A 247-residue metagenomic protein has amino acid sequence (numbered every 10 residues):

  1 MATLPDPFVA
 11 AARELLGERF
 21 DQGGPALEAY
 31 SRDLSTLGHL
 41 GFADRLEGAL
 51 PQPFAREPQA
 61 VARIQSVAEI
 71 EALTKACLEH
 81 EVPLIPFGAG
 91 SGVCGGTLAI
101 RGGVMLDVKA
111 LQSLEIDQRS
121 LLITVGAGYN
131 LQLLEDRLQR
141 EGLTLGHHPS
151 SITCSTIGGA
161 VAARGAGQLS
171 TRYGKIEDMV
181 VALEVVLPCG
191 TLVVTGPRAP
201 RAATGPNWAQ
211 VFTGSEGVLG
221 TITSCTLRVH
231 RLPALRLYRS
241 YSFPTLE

Functional and structural regions predicted by a protein language model:
M1-K75, G92-L121: N-terminal flexible segment immediately upstream of the FAD-binding catalytic core in FAD-dependent oxidoreductases
L16-G17, E79-V82, G142-L145: A common structural junction motif
G24, P86-G90, T97, V108 (+2 more regions): Glycine-rich, histidine-containing beta strand-loop boundary motifs that form or position
E57, V82-I85: Hydrophobic alpha-helix-in-membranes signature
A68-E69, S91-G92, N130, I152-T153: Short acidic loop-to-helix transition motifs that present clustered carboxylates
L78-H80, F87-A89, S155, M179: Short, basic and Ser/Thr-rich N-terminal targeting/leader segments
Q112-E247: FAD-binding subdomain of flavoenzyme oxidoreductases
